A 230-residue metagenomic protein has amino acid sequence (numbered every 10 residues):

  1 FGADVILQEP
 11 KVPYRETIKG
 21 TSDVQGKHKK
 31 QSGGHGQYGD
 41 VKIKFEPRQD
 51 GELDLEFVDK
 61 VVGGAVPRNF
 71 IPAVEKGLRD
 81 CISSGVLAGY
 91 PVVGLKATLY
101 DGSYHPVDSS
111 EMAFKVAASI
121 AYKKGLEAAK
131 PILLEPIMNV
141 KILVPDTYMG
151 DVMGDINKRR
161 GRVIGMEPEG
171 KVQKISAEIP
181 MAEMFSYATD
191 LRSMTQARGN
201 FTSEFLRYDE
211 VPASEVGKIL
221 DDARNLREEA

Functional and structural regions predicted by a protein language model:
F1-A230: Accessory interaction regions appended to the cores of large information-processing enzymes
